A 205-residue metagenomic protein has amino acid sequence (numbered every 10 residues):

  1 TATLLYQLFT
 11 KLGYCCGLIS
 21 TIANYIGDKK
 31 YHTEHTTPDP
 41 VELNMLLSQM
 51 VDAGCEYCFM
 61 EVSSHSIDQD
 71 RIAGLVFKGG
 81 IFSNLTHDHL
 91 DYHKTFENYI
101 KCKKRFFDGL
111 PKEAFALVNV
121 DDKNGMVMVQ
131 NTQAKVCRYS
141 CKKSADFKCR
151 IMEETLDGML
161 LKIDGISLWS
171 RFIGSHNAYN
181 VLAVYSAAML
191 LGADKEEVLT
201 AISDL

Functional and structural regions predicted by a protein language model:
T1-V120, N124-T132, D164, L182 (+1 more regions): Phosphate-binding loop of NTP-binding sites
H93-I100, K104, Q130, A134-L205: Adenine nucleotide phosphate-binding catalytic loops in nucleotide-utilizing enzymes
